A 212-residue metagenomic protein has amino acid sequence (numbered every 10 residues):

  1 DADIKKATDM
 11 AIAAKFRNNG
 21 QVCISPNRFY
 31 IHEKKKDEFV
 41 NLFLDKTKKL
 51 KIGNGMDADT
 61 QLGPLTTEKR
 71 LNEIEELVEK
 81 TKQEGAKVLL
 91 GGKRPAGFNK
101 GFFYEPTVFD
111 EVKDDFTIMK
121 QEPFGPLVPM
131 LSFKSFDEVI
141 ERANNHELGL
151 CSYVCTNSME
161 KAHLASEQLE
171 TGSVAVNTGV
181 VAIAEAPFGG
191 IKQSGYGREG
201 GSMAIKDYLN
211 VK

Functional and structural regions predicted by a protein language model:
D1-K113, V176: ALDH superfamily catalytic-core signature
I12, K51, V78, E84 (+2 more regions): Conserved C-terminal structural/oligomerization subdomain of aldehyde/semialdehyde dehydrogenase
